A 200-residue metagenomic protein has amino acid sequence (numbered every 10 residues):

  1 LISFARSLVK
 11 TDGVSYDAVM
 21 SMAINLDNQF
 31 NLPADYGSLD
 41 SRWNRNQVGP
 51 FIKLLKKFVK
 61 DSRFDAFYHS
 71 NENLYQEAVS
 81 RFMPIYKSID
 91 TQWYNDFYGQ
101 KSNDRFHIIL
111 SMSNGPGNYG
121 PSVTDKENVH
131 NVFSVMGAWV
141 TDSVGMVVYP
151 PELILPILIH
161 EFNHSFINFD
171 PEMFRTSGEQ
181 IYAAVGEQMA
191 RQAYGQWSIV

Functional and structural regions predicted by a protein language model:
L1-P84: Non-catalytic architectural context of zinc metalloproteases
L1-S21, D27, F169-V200: Post-HExxH zinc-binding segment in Zn-dependent metallohydrolases
G37, G120-E152: Active-site scaffold of zinc-dependent metalloenzymes
N71-V132: Auxiliary, metal-adjacent structural segments of Zn-dependent hydrolase domains
Q76-P84, S143-V148, A193-W197: Second-shell loop/turn segments in exported
M112-G115, V147, N163: Beta-strand/loop-rich accessory regions of lumenal/periplasmic or secreted enzymes, predominantly carbohydrate-active
E152-T176: Active-site recognition of the HExxH zinc-binding catalytic motif
